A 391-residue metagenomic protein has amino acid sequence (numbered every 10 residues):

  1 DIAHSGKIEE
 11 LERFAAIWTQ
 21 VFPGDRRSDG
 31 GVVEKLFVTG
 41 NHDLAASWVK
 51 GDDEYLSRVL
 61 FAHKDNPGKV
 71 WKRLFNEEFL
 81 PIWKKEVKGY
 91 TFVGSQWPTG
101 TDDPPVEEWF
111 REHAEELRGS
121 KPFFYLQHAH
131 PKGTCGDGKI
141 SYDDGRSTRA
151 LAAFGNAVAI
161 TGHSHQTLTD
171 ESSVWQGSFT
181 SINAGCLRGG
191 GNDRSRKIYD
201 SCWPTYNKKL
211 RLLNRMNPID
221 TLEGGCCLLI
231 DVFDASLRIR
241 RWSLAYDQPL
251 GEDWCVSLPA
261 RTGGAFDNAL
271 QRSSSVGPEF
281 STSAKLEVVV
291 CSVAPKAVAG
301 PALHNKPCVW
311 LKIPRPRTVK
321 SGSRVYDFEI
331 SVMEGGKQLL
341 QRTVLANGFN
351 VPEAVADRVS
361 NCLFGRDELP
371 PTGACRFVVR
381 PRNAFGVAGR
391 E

Functional and structural regions predicted by a protein language model:
D1, G40-N41, H128, G162-H163: Active-site glycine-centered loops adjacent to acidic/histidine catalytic or metal-binding residues that shape
A3-H4, P131, Q166: Short active-site segment of divalent metal-dependent hydrolases/proteases that encodes the spacing between
K7-R118, R146-A153, T169, V174-G185 (+4 more regions): Extended active-site neighborhood of metal-dependent phosphoesterases/phosphodiesterases
H63-N76, W83, E171-E391: Metal-dependent phosphoesterase/phosphodiesterase active-site architecture
L117-G136: Short acidic, glycine-rich surface-loop motifs adjacent to enzyme active sites
D137-Y142: Outer-membrane beta-barrel translocator/channel fold
A150-H163: Functionally important transmembrane alpha-helices
